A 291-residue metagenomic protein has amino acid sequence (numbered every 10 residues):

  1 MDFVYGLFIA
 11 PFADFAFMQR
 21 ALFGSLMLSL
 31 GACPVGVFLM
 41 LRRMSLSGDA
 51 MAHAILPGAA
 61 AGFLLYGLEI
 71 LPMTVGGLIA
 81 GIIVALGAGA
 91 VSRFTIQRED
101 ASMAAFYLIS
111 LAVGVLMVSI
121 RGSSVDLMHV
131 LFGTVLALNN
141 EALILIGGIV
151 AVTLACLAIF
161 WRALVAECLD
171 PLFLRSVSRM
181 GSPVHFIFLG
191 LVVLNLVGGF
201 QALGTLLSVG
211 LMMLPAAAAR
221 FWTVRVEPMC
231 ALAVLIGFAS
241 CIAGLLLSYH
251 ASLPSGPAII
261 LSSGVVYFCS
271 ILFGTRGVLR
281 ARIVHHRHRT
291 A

Functional and structural regions predicted by a protein language model:
M1-L30: Membrane-interfacial amphipathic/re-entrant helices at transmembrane-helix boundaries
V4-F12, S102-R162: Transmembrane helix-bundle core of multi-pass membrane transporters and related energy-transducing complexes
L22-M27, T74-I79, A101-A105, L143-G148 (+3 more regions): Hydrophobic alpha-helical transmembrane segments
V37-A52, L56-S123, A219-A231, S248-A251 (+1 more regions): Short loop segments and helix-boundary regions at transmembrane helix junctions of multi-pass inner-membrane proteins
A54-G62, A105-M117, A137, G181-L191 (+2 more regions): Small-residue-rich segments of transmembrane alpha-helices in multi-pass membrane proteins, especially helix faces
L143-P215: Helix-loop-helix "hairpin" substructures at the membrane interface of multi-pass membrane proteins
L206-P257: Transmembrane alpha-helical segments in multi-pass inner-membrane proteins
L253-A291: Cytosolic-side transmembrane-helix boundaries in multi-pass membrane proteins
